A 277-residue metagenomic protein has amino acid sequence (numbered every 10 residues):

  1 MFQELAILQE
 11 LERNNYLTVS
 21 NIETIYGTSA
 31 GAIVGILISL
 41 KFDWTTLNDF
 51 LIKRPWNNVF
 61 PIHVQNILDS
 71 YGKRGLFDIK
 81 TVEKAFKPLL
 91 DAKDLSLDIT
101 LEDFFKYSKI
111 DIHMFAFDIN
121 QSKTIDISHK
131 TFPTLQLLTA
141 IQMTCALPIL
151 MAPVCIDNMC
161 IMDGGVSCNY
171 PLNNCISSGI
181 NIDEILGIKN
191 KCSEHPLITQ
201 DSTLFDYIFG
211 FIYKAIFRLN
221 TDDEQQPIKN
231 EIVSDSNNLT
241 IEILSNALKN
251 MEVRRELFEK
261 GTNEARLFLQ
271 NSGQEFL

Functional and structural regions predicted by a protein language model:
M1-T28, I33-L277: Patatin-like phospholipase
